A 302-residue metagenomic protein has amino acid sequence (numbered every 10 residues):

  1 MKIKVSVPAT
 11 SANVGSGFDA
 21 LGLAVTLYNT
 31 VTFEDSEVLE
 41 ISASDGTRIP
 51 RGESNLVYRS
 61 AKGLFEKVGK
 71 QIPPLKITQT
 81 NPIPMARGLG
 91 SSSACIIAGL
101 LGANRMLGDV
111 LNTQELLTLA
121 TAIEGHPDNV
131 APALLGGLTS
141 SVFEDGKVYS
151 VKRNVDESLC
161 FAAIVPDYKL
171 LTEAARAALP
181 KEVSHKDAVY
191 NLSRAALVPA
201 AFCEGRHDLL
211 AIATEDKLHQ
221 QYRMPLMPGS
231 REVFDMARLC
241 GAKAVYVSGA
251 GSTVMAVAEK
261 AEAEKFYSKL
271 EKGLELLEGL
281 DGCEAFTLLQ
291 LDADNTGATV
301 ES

Functional and structural regions predicted by a protein language model:
M1-R87, L101, D109-L111, A293-T296 (+1 more regions): ATP-binding N-lobe of GHMP and related small-molecule kinases
A9-N13, G17-A24, A86-I96, E124-T139: FAD-binding core of FAD-dependent oxidoreductases, characterized by glycine-rich FAD pyrophosphate-binding loops
N13, G22-V25, G69-Q71, I123-E124 (+5 more regions): Solvent-exposed alpha-helices and their adjacent loops that cap or buttress functional pockets in soluble metabolic
L27, L89-T113, L134-G136, E144: DPxDG-like acidic metal-binding loop motif
D35, P166, A256-K260: Short beta-strand-to-loop capping motifs
T113-L159, V245: Alpha/beta catalytic cores of group-transfer enzymes, especially the acyltransferase/condensing modules of polyketide
A163-P225: Active-site rim beta-loop-alpha module in soluble metabolic enzymes
F202-S302: Glycine-rich, charge-dense phosphate/pyrophosphate-binding loop(s) and the adjacent flexible "lid"/catalytic subdomain
